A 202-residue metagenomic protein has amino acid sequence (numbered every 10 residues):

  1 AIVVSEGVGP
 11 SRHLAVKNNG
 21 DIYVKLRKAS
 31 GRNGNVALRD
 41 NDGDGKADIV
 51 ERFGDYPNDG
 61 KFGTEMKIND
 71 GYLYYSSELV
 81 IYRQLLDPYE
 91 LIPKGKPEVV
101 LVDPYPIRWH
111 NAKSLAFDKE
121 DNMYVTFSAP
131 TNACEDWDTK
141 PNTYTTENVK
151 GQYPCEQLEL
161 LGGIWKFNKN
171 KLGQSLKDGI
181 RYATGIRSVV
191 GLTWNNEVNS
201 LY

Functional and structural regions predicted by a protein language model:
A1-Y202: Beta-propeller domains with acidic blade repeats across secreted/periplasmic ectodomains and cytosolic WD/CNH propellers
